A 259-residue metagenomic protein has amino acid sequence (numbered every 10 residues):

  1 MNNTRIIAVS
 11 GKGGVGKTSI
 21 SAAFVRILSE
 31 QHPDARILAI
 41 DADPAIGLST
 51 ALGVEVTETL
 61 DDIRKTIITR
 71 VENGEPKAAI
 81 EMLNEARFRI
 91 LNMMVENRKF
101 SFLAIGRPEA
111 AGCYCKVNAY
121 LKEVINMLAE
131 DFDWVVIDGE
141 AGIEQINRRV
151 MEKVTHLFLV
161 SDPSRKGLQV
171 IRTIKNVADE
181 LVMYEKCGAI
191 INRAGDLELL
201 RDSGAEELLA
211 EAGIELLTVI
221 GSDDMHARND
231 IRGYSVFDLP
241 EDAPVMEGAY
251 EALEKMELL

Functional and structural regions predicted by a protein language model:
M1-S10, N84-E85, M94: The Walker A/P-loop phosphate-binding site
R5-P44: Walker A/P-loop phosphate-binding motif and the immediately C-terminal alpha-helix
I6, R36-L38, F102, W134-V136 (+1 more regions): Residue-level preference for the first positions of well-ordered beta-strands
S29-E96: N-terminal phosphate/diphosphate-binding loop that engages ATP/GTP or pyrophosphate donors across diverse enzyme folds
E30-P33, K116-S222, R228: Conserved catalytic-core segment of NTP-binding enzymes
L83-N92, E96, S101-G139: Cytosolic-facing regulatory segments adjacent to core modules
R232-A243: C-terminal boundary of histidine-terminating zinc-finger modules
D242-L259: Histidine-centered active-site loop/cap adjacent to the catalytic His in serine esterases/O-acetyl transfer systems
